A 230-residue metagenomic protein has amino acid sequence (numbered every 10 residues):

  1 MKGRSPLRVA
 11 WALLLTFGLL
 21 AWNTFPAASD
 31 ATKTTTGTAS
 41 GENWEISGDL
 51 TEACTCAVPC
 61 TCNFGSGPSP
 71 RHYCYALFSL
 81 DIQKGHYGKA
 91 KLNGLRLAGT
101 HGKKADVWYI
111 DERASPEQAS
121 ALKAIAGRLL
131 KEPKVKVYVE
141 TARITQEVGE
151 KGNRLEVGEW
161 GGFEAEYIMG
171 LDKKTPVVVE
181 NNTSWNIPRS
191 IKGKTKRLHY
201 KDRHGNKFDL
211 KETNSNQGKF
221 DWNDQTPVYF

Functional and structural regions predicted by a protein language model:
M1-P6: N-terminal secretory signal peptides that target proteins for export/translocation
W11-A21: Bacterial N-terminal signal peptides
W22-K33: Signal peptide processing junction and immediate N-terminal pro/mature segment of secreted/exported proteins
T32-I46: N-terminal low-complexity, Pro/Thr/Ser-rich intrinsically disordered segments that act as propeptides or flexible
E42-F230: Beta-strand-enriched cores of mature, soluble protein domains
